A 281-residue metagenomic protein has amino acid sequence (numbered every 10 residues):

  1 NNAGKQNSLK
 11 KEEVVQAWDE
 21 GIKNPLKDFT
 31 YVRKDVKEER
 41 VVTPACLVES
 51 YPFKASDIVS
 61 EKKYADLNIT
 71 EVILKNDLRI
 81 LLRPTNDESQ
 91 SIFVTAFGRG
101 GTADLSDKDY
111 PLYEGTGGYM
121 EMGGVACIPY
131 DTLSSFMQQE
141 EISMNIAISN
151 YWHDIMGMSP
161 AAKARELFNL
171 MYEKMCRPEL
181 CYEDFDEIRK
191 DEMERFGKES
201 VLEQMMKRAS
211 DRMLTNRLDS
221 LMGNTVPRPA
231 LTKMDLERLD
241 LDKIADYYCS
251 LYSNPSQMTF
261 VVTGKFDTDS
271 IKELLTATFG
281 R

Functional and structural regions predicted by a protein language model:
N1-N2, L9, L81-R83, E88-R177 (+3 more regions): M16 family metallopeptidases and their MPP-like homologs
N1-R99, A103-D104, D246, T259-V261 (+1 more regions): Proteolytic maturation boundary segments
Y172-Y182, T278-R281: A common structural junction motif
M193, A245-C249: Generic structural signal for well-ordered alpha-helical scaffold segments
L236-D240, I244: Alpha-helical scaffold elements lining the catalytic groove of polysaccharide deacetylases
Y252-S253: Flexible, low-complexity linker/tail segments at the boundary of structured domains
